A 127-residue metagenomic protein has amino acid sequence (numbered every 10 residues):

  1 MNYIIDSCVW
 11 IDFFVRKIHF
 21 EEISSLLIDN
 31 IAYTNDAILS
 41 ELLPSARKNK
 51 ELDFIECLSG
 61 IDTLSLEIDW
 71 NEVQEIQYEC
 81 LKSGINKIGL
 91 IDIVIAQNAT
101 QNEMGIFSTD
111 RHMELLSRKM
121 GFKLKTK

Functional and structural regions predicted by a protein language model:
M1, A96, T100-K127: Acidic, PIN/NYN-like endoribonuclease modules and their adjacent C-terminal/linker elements
M1-T34, L43-E56: Short, well-structured N-terminal submotif of metal-dependent ribonuclease cores
Y3, A32-T34, S59-L64, T100 (+1 more regions): Short loop->beta-strand "edge-of-pocket" segments that line small-molecule binding or catalytic clefts across diverse
I5-D6, T34-N35, I88-G89, D110 (+1 more regions): Histidine- and aromatic-rich ligand-binding microenvironments
A37, L43-E75: Active-site-proximal, substrate-binding regions of enzyme catalytic domains and RNA-binding/basic surfaces
N49-D53, L81-K82, L124-K127: Short, hinge-like loop/turn segments at secondary-structure boundaries
L64-R111: Active-site neighborhoods of divalent-metal-dependent phosphate/nucleic-acid chemistry enzymes
